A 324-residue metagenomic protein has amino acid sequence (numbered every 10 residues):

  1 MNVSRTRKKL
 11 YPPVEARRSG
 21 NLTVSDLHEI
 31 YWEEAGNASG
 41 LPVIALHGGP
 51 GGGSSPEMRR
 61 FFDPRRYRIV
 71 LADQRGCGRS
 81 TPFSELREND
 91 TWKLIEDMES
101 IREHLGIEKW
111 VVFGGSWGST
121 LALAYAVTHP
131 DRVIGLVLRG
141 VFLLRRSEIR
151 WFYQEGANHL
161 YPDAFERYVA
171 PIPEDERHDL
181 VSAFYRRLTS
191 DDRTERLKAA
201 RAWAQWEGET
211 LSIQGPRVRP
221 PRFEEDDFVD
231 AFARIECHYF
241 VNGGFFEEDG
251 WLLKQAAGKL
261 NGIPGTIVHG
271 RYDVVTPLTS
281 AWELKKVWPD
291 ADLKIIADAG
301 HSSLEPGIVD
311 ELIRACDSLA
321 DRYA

Functional and structural regions predicted by a protein language model:
K8-I30, E236: N-terminal cap/lid segment of alpha/beta-hydrolase-fold proteins
V24-P82: Conserved HGGG/HGGXW glycine-rich cap/lid loop of the alpha/beta-hydrolase fold
W92-W110: Conserved acidic catalytic loop of the alpha/beta-hydrolase fold
E108-S147: Conserved hydrolase catalytic core segment
D131-F184: A catalytic-pocket lid/entrance helix-loop region that shapes and gates access to the active site across common
L260-N261, I267-H269: Short beta-strand/loop motif that positions the catalytic acidic residue of the alpha/beta-hydrolase fold
V274-S280: Conserved alpha/beta-hydrolase "acid-adjacent" motif
A291-A324: Catalytic active-site module of serine/aspartate enzymes centered on a nucleophile-bearing elbow/loop
